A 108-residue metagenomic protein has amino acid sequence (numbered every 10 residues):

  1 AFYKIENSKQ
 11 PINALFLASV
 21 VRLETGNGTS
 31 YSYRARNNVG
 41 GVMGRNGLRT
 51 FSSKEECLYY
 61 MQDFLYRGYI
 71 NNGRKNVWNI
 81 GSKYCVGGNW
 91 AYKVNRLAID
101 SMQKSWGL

Functional and structural regions predicted by a protein language model:
A1-L108: Catalytic cores of secreted/periplasmic lytic hydrolases that degrade extracellular macromolecules
